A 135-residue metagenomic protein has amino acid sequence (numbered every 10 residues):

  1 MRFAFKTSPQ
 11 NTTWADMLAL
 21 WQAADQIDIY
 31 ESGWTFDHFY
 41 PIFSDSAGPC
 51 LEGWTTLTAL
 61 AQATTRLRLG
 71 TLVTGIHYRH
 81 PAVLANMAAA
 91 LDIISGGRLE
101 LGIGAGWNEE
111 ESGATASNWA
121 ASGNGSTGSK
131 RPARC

Functional and structural regions predicted by a protein language model:
M1-A63: N-terminal beta1-alpha1-beta2 module of alpha/beta enzyme domains
R2-A15, I76-C135: Flexible, glycine-rich active-site loops centered on histidine and acidic residues that chelate a metal or position
H38-P41, L72-T74, A116: Short linear capping/connector segments at secondary-structure termini
D45-A47, T74-R79: Glycine-rich "substrate-gating" loop/helix at the edge of Rossmann-like oxidoreductase active sites
A59-T65, T127-P132: Short, basic, helix/turn surface patches
T64-L72: Conserved catalytic cysteine-centered active-site region of acyl-thioester-dependent Claisen-condensing enzymes
